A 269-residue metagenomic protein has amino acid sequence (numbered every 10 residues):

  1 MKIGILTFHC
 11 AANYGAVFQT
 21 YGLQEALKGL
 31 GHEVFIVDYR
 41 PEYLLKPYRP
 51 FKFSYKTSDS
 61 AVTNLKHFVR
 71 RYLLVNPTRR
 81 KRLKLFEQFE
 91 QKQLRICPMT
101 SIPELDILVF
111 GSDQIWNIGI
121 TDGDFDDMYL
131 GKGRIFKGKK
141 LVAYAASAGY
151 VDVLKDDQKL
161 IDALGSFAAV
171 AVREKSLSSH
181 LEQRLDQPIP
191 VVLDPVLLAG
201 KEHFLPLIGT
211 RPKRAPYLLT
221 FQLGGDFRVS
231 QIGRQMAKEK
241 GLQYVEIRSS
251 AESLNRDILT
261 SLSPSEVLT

Functional and structural regions predicted by a protein language model:
M1-G4: Extreme N-terminal starter segment of soluble prokaryotic enzymes
L6-Y14, F18-D162: Aromatic- and Gly/Pro-rich donor/ligand-binding loops that form nucleotide- or phosphate-bearing donor binding pockets
H32, D186, L242: Short phosphate-binding/catalytic loops that engage adenosine nucleotides
D106-D157, A163, V191-L259: Active-site donor-nucleotide binding/catalytic segment of nucleotide-sugar enzymes
I115, S176-L177: Alpha-helix capping/helix-boundary segments
F167-E174: A short beta-strand/loop micro-motif in the catalytic core of glycosyltransferases that engages the nucleotide-sugar
S178-V196: Helix-loop-beta element that forms the nucleotide-linked donor phosphate-binding surface in glycosyltransferases
P264-T269: Short acidic alpha-helix that forms the nucleotide-activated donor recognition element in Leloir-type transferases
